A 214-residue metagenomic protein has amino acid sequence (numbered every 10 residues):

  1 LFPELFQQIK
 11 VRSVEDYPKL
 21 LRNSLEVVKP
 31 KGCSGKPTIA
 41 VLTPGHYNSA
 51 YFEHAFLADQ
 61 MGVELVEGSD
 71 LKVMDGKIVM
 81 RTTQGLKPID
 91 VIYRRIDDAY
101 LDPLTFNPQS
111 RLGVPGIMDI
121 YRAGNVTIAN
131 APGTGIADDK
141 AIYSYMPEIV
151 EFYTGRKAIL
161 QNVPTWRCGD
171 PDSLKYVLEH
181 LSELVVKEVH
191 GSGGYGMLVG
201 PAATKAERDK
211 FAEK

Functional and structural regions predicted by a protein language model:
L1-K214: Domain-scale recognition of functional cores that engage charged ligands
